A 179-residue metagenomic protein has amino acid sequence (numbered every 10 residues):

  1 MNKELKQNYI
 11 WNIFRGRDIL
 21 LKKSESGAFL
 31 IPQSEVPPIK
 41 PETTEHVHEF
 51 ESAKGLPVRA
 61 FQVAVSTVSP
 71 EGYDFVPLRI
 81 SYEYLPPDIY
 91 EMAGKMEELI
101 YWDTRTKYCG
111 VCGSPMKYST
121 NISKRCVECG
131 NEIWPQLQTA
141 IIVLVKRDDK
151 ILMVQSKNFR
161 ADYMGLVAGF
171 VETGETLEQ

Functional and structural regions predicted by a protein language model:
M1-P87: N-terminal alpha-helical interaction blocks
T43-T44, K54-L56, D103, G110 (+1 more regions): Short, basic and Ser/Thr-rich N-terminal targeting/leader segments
D88-E97: Short basic alpha-helical hairpin corresponding to helix-turn-helix/winged-helix-like nucleic-acid-binding
E98-K107, Y118: Cys/His-rich Zn2+-binding cysteine-cluster or related metal-binding knuckle/ribbon modules and their
D103-T106, G113, S123: Residues immediately within or flanking Cys/His clusters that coordinate Zn2+ in small zinc-binding modules
G113-M116, I133: Cys/His-rich microdomains that often coordinate metals
T120-S123, V127-L166: N-terminal strand-loop-strand
G165-Q179: The catalytic Nudix box helix
